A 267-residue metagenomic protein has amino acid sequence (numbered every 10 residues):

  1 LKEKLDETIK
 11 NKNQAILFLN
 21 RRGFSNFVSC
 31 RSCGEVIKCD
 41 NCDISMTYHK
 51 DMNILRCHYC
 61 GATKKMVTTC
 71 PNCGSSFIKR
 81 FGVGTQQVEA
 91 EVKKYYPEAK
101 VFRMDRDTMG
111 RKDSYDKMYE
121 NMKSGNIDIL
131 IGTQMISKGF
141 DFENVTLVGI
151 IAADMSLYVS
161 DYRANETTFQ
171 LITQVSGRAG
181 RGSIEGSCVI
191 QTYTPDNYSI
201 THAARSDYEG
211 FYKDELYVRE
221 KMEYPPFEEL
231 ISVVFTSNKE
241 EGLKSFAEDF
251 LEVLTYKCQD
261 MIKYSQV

Functional and structural regions predicted by a protein language model:
L1-K244, Y256: Inter-lobe coupling/hinge segments of SF2-like helicase ATPases
F246-V253: Short amphipathic alpha-helices in soluble, non-transmembrane regions that often serve as interface/regulatory elements
K257-V267: Short beta-strand elements
